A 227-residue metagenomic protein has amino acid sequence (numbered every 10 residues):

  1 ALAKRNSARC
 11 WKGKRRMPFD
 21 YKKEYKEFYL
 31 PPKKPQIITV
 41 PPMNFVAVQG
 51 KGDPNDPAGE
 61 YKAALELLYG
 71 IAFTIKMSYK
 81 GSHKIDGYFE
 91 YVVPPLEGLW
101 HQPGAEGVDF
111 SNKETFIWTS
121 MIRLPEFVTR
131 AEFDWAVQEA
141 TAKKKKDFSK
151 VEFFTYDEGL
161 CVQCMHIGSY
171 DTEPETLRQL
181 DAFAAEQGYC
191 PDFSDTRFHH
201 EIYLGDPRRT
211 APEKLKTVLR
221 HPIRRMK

Functional and structural regions predicted by a protein language model:
A1-R16: Short, Lys/Arg-enriched N-terminal segments with co-localized hydrophobic residues within the first ~10-30 amino acids
M17-K227: A solvent-exposed interaction/effector surface
